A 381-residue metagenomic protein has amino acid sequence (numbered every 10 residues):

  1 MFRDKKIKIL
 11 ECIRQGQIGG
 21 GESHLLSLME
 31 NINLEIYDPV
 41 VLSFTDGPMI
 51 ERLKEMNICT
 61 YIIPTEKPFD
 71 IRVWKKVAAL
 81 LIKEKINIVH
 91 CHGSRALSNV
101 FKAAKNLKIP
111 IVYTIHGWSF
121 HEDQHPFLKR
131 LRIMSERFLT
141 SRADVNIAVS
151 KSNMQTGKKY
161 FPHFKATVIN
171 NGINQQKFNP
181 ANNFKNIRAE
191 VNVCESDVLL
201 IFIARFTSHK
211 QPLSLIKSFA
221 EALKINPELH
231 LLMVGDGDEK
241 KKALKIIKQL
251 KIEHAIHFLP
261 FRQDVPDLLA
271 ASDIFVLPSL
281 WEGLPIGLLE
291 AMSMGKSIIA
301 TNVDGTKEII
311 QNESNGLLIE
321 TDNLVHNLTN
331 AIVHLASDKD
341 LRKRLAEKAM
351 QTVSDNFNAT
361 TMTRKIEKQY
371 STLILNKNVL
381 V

Functional and structural regions predicted by a protein language model:
G19-S27, V198-K224, D238-K245, H326: A conserved mid-protein helix/loop that constitutes part of the nucleotide-sugar donor-binding site
V41-S43, S297-A300, I310: Short hydrophobic beta-strand element within catalytic cores of glycosyltransferases and related nucleotide-activated
K54-I58, N153-Q175: Helix-loop-beta element that forms the nucleotide-linked donor phosphate-binding surface in glycosyltransferases
C91-L97, I115: Short His-centered aromatic/hydrophobic patch
N179-V193: A short helix/loop element that forms part of the nucleotide-sugar donor recognition site in Leloir-type
A189, N327, H334, L341-D355 (+1 more regions): A short, well-ordered alpha-helix in the C-terminal region of glycosyltransferases
F261, L280: Aromatic "clamp/platform" in nucleotide-sugar-dependent glycosyltransferases that forms part of the donor/acceptor
K307-V333, D340-L341: Change "using UDP/GDP/dTDP sugars" to "using nucleotide sugars
